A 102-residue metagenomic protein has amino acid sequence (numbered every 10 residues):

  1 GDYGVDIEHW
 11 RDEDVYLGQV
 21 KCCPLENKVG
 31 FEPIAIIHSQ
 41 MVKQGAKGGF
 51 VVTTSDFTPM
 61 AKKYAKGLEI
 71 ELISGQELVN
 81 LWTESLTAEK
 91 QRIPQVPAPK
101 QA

Functional and structural regions predicted by a protein language model:
G1-A102: Mixed-charge (Asp/Glu-Lys/Arg
